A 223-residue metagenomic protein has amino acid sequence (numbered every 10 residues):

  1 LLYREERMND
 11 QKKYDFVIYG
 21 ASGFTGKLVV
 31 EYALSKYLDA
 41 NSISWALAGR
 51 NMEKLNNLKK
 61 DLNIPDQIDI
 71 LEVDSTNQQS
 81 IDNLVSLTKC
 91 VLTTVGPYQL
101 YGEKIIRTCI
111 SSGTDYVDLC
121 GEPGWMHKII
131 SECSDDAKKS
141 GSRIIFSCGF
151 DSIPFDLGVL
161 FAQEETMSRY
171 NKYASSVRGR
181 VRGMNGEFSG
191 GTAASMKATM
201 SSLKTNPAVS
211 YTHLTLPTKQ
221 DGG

Functional and structural regions predicted by a protein language model:
L1-R7: Short, Lys/Arg-enriched N-terminal segments with co-localized hydrophobic residues within the first ~10-30 amino acids
F16-Y32: N-terminal Rossmann NAD(P)H-binding glycine-rich loop of SDR-like oxidoreductase domains
N41-K54: Conserved glycine-rich Rossmann-like NAD(P)H-binding loop of the short-chain dehydrogenase/reductase
I64-T76: Rossmann-fold cofactor-recognition segment
S75-L87: Conserved Rossmann-fold cofactor-binding substructure of NAD(P)-dependent oxidoreductases
K89-T93, V117: N-terminal Rossmann-like NAD(P) cofactor-binding module of classical short-chain dehydrogenase/reductase
Y98-P207: Glycine-/Pro-rich loop/turn segments that contact NAD(P) or position catalytic residues in Rossmann-like domains
T212-T218: Conserved small/polar residues in nucleotide/adenosyl-binding loops
